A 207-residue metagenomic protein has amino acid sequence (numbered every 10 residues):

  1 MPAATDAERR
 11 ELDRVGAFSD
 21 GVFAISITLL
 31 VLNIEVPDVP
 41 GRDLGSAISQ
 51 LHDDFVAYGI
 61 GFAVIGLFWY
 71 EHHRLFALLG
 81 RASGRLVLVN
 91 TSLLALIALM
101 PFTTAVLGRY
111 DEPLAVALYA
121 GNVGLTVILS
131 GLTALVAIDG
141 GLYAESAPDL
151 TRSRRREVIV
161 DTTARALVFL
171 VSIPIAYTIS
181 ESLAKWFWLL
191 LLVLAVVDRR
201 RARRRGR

Functional and structural regions predicted by a protein language model:
M1-R207: Multi-pass alpha-helical transmembrane bundle typical of ion/small-solute transporters and intramembrane aspartyl
